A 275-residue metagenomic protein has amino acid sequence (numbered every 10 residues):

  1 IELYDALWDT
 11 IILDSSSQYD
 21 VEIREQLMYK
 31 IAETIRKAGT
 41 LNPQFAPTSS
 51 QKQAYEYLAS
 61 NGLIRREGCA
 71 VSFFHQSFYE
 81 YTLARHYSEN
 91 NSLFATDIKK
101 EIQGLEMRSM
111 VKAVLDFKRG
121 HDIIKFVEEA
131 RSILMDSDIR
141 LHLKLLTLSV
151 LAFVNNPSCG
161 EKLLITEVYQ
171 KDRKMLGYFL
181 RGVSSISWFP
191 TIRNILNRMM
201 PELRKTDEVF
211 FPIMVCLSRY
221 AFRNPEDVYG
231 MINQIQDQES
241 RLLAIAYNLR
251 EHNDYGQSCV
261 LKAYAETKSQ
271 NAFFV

Functional and structural regions predicted by a protein language model:
I1-L93, D97-L105: Extended hydrophobic
T40, E67, R85-V275: Extended amphipathic alpha-helical scaffold segments
